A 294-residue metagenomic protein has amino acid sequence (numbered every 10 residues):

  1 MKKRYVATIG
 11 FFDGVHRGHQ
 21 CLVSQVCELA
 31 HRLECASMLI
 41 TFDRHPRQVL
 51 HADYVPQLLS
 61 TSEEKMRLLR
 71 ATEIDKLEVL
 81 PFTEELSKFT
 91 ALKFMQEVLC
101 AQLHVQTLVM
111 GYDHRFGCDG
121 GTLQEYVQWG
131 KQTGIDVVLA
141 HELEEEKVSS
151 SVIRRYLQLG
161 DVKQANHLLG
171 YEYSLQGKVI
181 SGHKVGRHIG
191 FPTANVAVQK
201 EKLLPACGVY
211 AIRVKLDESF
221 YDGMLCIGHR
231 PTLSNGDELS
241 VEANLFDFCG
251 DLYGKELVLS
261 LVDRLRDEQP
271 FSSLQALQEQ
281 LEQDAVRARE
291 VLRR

Functional and structural regions predicted by a protein language model:
M1, I40-F42, L80-F82, A140-E142 (+1 more regions): Conserved beta-strand termini and adjacent loop/short-helix elements that scaffold enzyme active sites in alpha/beta
K2-T61: N-terminal catalytic cores of NTP/NDP-binding nucleotidyl/phosphoryl-transfer enzymes
H16, L69, L108, A165 (+2 more regions): Residue-level signal for inorganic ion chemistry
P46-T133: N-terminal Rossmann-like or analogous alpha/beta NTP/dinucleotide-binding catalytic cores that position adenine
G130-G228: Glycine-rich, Lys/Arg-enriched anion-binding loops that position phosphate/diphosphate groups for phosphoryl
G182-R294: Phosphate/ribose-recognition catalytic cores of enzymes acting on nucleotide-derived substrates
